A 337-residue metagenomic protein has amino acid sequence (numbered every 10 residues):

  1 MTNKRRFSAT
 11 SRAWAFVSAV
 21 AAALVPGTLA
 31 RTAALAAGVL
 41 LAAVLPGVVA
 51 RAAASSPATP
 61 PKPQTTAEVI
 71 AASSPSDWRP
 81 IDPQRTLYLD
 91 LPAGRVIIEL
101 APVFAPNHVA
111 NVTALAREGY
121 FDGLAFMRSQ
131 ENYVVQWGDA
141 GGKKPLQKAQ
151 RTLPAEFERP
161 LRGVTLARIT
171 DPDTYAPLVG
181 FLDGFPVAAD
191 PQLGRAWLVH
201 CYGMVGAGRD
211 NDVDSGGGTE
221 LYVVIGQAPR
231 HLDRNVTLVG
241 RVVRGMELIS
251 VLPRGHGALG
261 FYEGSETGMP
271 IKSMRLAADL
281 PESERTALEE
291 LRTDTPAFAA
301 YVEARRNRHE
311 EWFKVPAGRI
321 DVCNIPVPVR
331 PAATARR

Functional and structural regions predicted by a protein language model:
M1-G27: N-terminal secretory signal peptides that target proteins for export/translocation
T2-K4, V49-R337: Cyclophilin-like peptidyl-prolyl cis-trans isomerases
S8-T10, A33, V44-L45, V49 (+1 more regions): A ubiquitous, low-specificity "background" feature that marks scattered single residues across proteins without
T10-S11, V17-A19, A36, L40 (+2 more regions): Intrinsically disordered, low-complexity segments enriched in polar/charged small residues
S18-G27, A33-G47: Bacterial N-terminal signal peptides
